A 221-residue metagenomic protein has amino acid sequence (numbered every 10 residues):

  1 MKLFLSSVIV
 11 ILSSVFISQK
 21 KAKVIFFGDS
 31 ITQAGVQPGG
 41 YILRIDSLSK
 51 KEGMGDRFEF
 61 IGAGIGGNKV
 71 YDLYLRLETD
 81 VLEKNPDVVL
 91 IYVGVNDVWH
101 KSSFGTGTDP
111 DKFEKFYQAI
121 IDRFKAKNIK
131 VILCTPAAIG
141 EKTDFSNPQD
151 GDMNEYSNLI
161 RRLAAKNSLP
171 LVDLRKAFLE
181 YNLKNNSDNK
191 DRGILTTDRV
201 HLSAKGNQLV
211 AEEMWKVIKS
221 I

Functional and structural regions predicted by a protein language model:
F4-S13: Sec-dependent N-terminal signal peptides
V8, G28, V93: Residues that line or immediately flank small-molecule/substrate-binding pockets and catalytic motifs
L12-G66, Y71, R76-N85: Serine-esterase "nucleophile elbow" of acetyl-processing enzymes
D46, K51-D56, D72-I221: Alpha-helical cap/lid subdomain in secreted, periplasmic, or secretory-pathway luminal O-acyl-processing enzymes
